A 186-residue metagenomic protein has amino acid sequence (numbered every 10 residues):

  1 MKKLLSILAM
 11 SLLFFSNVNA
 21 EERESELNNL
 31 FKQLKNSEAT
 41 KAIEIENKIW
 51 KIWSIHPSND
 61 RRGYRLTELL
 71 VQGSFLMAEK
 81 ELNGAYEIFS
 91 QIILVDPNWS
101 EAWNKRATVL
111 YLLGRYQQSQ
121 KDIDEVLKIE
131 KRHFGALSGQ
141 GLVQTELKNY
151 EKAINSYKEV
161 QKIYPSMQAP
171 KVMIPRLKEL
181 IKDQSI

Functional and structural regions predicted by a protein language model:
K2-L8: Sec-dependent signal peptide recognition, specifically the positively charged N-region followed immediately by
E21-E22, I52-E68: TPR-adjacent "capping" and linker segments in tetratricopeptide-repeat scaffold/adaptor proteins
N36, I55, N59, N155 (+1 more regions): Terminal, low-structured helical/coil segments at or just beyond the last alpha-helical repeat
G63-E130, G135: Alpha-helical adaptor scaffolds
A78, L112-L113, E146-L147, R176-D183: Register position in tetratricopeptide repeats
